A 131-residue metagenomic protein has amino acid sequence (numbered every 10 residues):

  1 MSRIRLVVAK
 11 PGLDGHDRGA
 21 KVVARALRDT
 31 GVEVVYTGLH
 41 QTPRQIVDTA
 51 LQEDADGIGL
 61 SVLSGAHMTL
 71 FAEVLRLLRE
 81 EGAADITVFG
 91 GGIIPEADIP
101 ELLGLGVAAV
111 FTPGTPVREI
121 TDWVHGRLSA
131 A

Functional and structural regions predicted by a protein language model:
M1, A130-A131: Basic/polar N-terminal segments that are highly enriched at the extreme N-terminus, encompassing both cleavable
M1-R3, A83: Short, flexible coil/linker segments at domain boundaries that flank nucleotide/cofactor-interacting
A9-L13: N-terminal pre-triad scaffold of radical SAM enzymes
A20-D122, A130: Cofactor-cradling patches in redox/metallo enzymes
